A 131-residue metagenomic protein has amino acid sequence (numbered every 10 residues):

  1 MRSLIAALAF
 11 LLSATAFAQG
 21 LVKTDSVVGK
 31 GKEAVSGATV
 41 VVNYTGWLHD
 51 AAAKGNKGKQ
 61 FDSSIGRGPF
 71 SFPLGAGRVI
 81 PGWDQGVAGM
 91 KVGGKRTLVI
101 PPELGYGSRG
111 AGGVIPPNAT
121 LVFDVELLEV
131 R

Functional and structural regions predicted by a protein language model:
M1-R131: Cross-family detector of peptidyl-prolyl cis-trans isomerase
